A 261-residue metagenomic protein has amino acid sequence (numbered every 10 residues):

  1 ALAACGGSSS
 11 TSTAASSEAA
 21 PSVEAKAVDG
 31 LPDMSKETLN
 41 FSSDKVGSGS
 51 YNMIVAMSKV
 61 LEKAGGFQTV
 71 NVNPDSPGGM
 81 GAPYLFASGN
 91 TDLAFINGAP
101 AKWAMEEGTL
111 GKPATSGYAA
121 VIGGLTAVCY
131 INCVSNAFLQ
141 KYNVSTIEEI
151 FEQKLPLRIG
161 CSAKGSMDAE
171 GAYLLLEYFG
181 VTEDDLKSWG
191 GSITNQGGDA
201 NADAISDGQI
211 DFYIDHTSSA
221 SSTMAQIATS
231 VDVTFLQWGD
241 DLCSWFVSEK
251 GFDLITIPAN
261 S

Functional and structural regions predicted by a protein language model:
A1-T38: Short, low-complexity disordered leader/linker segments with a strong preference for bacterial N-terminal type II
S8-T11, A25-A27, S88-N90, G108 (+4 more regions): General N-terminal leader/first-domain-start detector
K36-A64, V72-S76, N132-D207: Bilobed "Venus flytrap"/periplasmic-binding protein-like clamshell domains and structurally analogous long
K36-E37, G66-Q68, N90-L93, S116-A119 (+3 more regions): Loop/turn elements at helix/coil->beta-strand transitions in domains of secreted/extracellular proteins
K45, L125, A163, Q237-G239: Residues at the C-termini of beta-strands that transition into short coil/loop
Y51-V55, P83, A104-E107, G171-Y173 (+1 more regions): Short, solvent-exposed loop/turn and secondary-structure capping segments
G78, A82, F86-C129: N-terminal segment of the mature folded domain
G98-P100, G108-T109, S116, A120-V121 (+3 more regions): Pocket-lining segment of extracytoplasmic ligand-binding domains
